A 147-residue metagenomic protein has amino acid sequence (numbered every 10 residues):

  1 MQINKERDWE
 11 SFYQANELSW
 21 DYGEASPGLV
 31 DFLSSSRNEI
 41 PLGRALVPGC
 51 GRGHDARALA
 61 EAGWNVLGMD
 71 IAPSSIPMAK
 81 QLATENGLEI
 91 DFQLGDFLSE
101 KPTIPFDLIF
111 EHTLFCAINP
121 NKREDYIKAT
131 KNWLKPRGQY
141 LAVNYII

Functional and structural regions predicted by a protein language model:
P41-G51: Conserved class I S-adenosyl-L-methionine
N65-D70: Conserved SAM-binding motif I beta-strand of class I
A72-S74: Conserved SAM/SAH-binding beta-strand->alpha-helix loop
A79-K80: Conserved SAM-binding loop
E85-S99: Conserved SAM-binding strand-loop segment of SAM-dependent methyltransferases
K101-I109: A short acidic, Gly/Pro-enriched loop at the edge of an enzyme's catalytic core that lines a small-molecule cofactor
E124-P136: A short glycine-rich, Lys/Arg-flanked "PGG" loop and its adjoining helix->strand segment in the class I
R137-Y145: Conserved beta-strand signature within the Rossmann-like core of class I S-adenosyl-L-methionine
